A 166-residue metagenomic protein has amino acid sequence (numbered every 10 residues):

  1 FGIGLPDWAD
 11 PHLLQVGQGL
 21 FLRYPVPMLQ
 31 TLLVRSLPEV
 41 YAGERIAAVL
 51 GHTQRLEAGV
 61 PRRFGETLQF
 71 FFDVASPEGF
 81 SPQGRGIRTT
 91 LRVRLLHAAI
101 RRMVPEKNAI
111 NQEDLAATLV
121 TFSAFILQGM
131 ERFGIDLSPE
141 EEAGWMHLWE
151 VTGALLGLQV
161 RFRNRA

Functional and structural regions predicted by a protein language model:
F1-A166: Mature, function-bearing regions of proteins
